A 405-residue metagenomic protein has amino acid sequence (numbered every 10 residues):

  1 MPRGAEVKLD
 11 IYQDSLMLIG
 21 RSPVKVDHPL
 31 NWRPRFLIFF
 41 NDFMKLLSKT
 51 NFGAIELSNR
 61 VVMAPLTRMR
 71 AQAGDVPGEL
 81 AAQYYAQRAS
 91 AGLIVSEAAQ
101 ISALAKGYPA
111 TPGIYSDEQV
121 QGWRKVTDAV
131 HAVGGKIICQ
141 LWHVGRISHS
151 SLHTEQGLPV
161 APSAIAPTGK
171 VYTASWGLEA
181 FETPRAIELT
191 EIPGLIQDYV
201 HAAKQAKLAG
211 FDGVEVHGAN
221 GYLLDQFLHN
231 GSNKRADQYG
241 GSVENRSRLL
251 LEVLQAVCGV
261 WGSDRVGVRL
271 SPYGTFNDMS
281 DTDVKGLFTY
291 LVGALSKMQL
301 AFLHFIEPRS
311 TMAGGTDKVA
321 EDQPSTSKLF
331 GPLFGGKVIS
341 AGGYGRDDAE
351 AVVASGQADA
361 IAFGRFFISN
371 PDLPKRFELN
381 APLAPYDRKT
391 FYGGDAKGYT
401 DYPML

Functional and structural regions predicted by a protein language model:
P2-Q13: Extreme N-terminal basic, low-complexity initiation segments that serve as generic localization/processing leaders
G4, I19-G20, R35, L46-L47: Absolute N-terminal positional cue centered near the fourth residue
E6, F40-L405: Flavin-dependent oxidoreductase catalytic cores
Y12, F36-F43: Aromatic (phenylalanine/tyrosine) cluster motif
